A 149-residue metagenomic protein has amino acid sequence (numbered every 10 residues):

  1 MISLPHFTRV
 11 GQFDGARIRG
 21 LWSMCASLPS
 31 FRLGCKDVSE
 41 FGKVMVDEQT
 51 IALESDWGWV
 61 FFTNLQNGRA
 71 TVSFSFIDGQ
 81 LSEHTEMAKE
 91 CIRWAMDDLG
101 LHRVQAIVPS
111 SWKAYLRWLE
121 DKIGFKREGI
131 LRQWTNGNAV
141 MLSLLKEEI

Functional and structural regions predicted by a protein language model:
M1-K36: Short amphipathic alpha-helix that is part of the acyltransferase structural core
S39-Q49, G58-G68, L131: A conserved beta-strand-loop-helix scaffold within acyl/acetyltransferase catalytic domains
L65-G79: Conserved acetyl-CoA binding element of GNAT-fold acetyltransferases
L81-D97, R117: Conserved acetyl-CoA-binding loop-helix of GNAT-fold acetyltransferases
Q105-R117, Q133-T135: Conserved beta-strand-loop-alpha-helix junction that forms the acyl-donor binding cleft
L119-I130: Conserved acetyl-CoA-binding loop of GNAT-fold acetyltransferases
Q133-I149: C-terminal "cap" of GNAT-fold acetyltransferases
